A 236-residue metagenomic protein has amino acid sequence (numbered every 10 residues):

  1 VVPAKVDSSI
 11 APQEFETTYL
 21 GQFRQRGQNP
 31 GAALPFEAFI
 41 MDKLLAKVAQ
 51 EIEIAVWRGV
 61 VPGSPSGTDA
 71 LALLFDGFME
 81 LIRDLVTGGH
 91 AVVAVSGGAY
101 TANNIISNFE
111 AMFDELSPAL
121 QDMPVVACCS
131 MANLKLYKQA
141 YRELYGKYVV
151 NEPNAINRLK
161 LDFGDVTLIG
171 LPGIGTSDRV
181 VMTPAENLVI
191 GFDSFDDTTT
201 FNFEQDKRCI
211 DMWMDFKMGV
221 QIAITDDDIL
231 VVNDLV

Functional and structural regions predicted by a protein language model:
V1-Q22: Assembly/oligomerization interface modules of large self-assembling protein complexes
V2-A4, A38, M123, D206-I210: Residues at beta-strand starts and edge strands
P12, M131-N133, F216: Short, flexible loop/turn elements at secondary-structure junctions
T18-Y19, E53, L136-K138: Short helix/loop capping segments that flank catalytic or ligand/cofactor-binding pockets
G21-A111, L235: Alpha-helical scaffold segments that mediate packing/assembly in large oligomeric complexes
V56-V61, V125-S130, V150-P153: Short coil/turn segments at secondary-structure boundaries
A72-N103, K135-V236: Sequence/fold signature of self-assembling virion shell proteins
G98-L144: Ordered core of a single globular domain
